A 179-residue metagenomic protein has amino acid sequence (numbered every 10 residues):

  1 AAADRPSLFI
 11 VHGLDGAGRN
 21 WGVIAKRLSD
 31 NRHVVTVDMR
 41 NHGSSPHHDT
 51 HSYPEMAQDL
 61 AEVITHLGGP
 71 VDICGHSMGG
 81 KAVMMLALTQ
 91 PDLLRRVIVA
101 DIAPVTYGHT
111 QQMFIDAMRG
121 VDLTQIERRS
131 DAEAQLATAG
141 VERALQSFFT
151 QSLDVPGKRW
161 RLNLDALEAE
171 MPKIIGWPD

Functional and structural regions predicted by a protein language model:
A3, P156-D179: Conserved serine/cysteine hydrolase catalytic core
R5, G22-S29, V35-C74, M78 (+1 more regions): Active-site loop/oxyanion-hole signature of alpha/beta-hydrolase fold enzymes
R5-G13: Short beta-strand element of the alpha/beta-hydrolase
G13-A25: The serine-hydrolase catalytic nucleophile loop
D15, M39-G43, P104: Alpha/beta-hydrolase active-site loop signature
M84-T89, L93-R129: Flexible "cap/lid" loop of the alpha/beta hydrolase fold
A117-L123, D131-A144, Q151-S152, E170-M171: Helix-loop "lid/cap" segments that line or gate small-molecule binding pockets
